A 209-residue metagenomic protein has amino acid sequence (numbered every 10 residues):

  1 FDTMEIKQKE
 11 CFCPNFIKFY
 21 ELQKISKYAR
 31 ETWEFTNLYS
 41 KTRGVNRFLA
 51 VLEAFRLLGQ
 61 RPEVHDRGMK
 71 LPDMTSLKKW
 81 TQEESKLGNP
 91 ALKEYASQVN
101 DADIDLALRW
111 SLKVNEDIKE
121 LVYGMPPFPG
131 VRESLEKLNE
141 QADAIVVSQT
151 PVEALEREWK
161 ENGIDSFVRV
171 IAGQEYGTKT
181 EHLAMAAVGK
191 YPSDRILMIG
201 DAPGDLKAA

Functional and structural regions predicted by a protein language model:
D2-S148, E153-E156: Alpha-helical substrate-recognition element adjacent to the catalytic core
K9, V152-E153, G177-T180, P203: Alpha-helix N-cap/helix-start and coil->helix boundary motif
E21, G163-S166, K190-Y191: Short helix-capping segments at alpha-helix termini
E140-V146, V168-V170, D194-L197: Short active-site oxyanion
D165-T178: A short, structured active-site edge motif that brings together acidic residues
T180-L206: Conserved Lys-Pro-Asp/Glu-containing loop-to-beta segment of HAD-superfamily phosphomonoesterases, centered on
